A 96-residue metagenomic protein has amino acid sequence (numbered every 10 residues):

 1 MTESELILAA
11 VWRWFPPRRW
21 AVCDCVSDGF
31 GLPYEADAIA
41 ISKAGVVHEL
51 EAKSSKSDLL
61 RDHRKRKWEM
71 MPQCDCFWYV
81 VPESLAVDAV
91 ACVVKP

Functional and structural regions predicted by a protein language model:
M1-G31, S42: Acidic-basic catalytic patches of nuclease active cores, encompassing PD-(D/E)XK and other metal-cofactor nuclease
I7-A9, D37, H63-K67: A generic local structural motif
F15-W20, A89, K95-P96: Short glycine-aromatic motifs
V26, I39, E51-K53: Anionic group-transfer/hydrolysis microenvironments
G29-L32, D58-L60: Acidic-and-aromatic substrate-binding clefts and catalytic sites of carbohydrate-active enzymes
G31-E49: Active-site beta-strand-loop-beta-strand hairpin of nuclease catalytic cores that positions key catalytic residues
V47, K53-K95: Catalytic cores of nucleic-acid endonucleases
